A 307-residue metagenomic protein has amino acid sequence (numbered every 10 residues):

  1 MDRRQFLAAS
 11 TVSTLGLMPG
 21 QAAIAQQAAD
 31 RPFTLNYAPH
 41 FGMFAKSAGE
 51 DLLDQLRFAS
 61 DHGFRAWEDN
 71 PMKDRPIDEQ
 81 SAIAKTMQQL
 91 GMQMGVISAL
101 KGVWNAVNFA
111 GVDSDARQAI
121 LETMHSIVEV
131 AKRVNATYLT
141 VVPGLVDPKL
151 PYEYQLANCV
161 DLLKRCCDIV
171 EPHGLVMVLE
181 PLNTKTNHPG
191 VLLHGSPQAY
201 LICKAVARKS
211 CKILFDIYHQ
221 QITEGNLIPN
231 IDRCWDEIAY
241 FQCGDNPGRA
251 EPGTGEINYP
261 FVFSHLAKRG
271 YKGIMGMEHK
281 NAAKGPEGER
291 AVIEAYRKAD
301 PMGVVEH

Functional and structural regions predicted by a protein language model:
D2-S60, L193-F215, H219-H307: Histidine-acidic metal/acid-base catalytic patches
S10-L17, Q27-R31, Q89-L90, N105 (+3 more regions): Active-site acidic/histidine proton-transfer and metal-coordination neighborhood in alpha/beta enzyme cores
A45, S98-K101: Short glycine-enriched loops at secondary-structure junctions
D54-K73: Catalytic domains of carbohydrate-active enzymes, especially glycoside hydrolases
R65, Q93, T137, A239 (+1 more regions): Short acidic/polar active-site loop segments enriched in Thr and Asp
E68-Q88, P143-D147, T186-N187: Glycine-rich, proline-tolerant flexible connector loops at the mouths of alpha/beta enzymes
A82-Q89, R165-I169, N230, F261-H265: Catalytic-core regions built around general acid/base machinery
